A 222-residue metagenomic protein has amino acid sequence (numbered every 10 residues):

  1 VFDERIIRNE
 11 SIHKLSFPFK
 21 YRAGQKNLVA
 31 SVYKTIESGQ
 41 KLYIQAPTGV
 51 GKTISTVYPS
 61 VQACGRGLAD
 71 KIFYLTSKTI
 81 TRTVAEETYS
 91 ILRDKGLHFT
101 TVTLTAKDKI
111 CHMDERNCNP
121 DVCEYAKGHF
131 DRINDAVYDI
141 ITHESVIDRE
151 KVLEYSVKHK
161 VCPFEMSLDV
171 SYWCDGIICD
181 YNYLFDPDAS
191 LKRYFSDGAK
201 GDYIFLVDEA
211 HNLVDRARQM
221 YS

Functional and structural regions predicted by a protein language model:
F2-Q45: Conserved pre-motif I regulatory segment
F2-S16, K20, L68-I177, N182-F185: A substrate-engagement module of RecA-like helicase motors
F19-A23, I44-G51, T76, I80 (+2 more regions): Alpha-helix capping and helix-loop boundary segments enriched in small/acidic/polar residues
G24-S31, S55-P59, M166: Well-ordered alpha-helical segments embedded in enzymatic catalytic cores
Y33-K34, T53-L68, T88-L92: Walker A/P-loop NTP-binding motif
S38-P59: Walker A/P-loop
Q40-I44, D70-I72, G176-C179, Y203-F205: Generic beta-sheet signal
T56, Q62, T83, E87 (+2 more regions): Signature of the SF2 helicase/ATPase Hel1-core->accessory helical subdomain module
